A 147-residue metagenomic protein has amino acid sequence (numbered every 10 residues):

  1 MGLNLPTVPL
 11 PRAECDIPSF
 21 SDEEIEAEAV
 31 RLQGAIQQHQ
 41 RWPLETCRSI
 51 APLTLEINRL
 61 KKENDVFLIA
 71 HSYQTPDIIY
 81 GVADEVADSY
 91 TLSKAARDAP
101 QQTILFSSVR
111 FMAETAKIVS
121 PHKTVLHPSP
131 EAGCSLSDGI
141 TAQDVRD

Functional and structural regions predicted by a protein language model:
G2-D147: Active-site loop-to-helix "anion-binding N-cap" substructures in soluble metabolic enzymes
